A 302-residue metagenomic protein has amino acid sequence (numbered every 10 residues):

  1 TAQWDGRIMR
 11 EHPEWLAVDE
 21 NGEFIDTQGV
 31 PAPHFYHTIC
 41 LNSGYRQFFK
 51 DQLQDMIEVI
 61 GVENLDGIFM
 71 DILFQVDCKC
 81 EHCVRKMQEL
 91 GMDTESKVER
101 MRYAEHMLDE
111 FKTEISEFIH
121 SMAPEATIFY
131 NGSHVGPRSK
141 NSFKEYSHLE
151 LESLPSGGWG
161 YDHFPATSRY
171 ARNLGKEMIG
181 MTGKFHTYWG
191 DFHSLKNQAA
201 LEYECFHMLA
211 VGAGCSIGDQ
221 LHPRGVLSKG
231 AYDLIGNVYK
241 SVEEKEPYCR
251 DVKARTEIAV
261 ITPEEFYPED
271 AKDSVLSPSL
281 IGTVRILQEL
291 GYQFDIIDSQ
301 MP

Functional and structural regions predicted by a protein language model:
T1-A2, I258: Contiguous N-terminal and early-domain "leader" segments and peripheral loops that mark the onset or edge of a domain
A2-A32, M70-E95, Y146, V275: Aromatic- and acidic-residue-enriched segments that line the glycan-binding/catalytic groove of carbohydrate-active
A2-I60, V98-M101, K112-T113, Q300: Active-site-adjacent "subsite" loops/lids of carbohydrate-active enzymes
L41-E145: Active-site neighborhood of glycoside hydrolase catalytic domains
K97-P137, S142-P302: Carbohydrate-binding surfaces of carbohydrate-active enzymes
